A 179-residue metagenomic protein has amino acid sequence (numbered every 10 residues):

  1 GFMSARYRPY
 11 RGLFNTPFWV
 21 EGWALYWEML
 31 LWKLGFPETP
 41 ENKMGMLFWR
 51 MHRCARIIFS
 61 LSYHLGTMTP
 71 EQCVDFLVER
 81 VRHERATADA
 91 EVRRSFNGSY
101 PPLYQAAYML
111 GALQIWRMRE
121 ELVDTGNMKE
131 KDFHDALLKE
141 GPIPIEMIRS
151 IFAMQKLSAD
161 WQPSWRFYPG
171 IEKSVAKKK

Functional and structural regions predicted by a protein language model:
G1-K179: N-terminal maturation segment of proteins
